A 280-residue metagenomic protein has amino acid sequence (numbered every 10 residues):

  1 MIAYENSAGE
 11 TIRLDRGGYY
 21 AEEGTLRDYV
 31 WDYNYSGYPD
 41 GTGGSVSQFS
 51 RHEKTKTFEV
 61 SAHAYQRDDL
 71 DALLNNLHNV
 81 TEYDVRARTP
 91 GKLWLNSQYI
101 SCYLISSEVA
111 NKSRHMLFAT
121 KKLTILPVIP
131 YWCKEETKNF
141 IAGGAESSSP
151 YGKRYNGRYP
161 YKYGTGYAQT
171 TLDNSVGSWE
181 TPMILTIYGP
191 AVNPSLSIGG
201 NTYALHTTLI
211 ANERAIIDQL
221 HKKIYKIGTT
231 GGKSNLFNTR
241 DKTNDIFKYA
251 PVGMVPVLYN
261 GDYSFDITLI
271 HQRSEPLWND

Functional and structural regions predicted by a protein language model:
M1-E53, Q98-A110: Solvent-exposed edge beta-strands and adjacent loop segments that serve as assembly or binding interfaces
S7, L95, I198-G200: Structural motif
G43-D69, L117-Y131, V255: Oligomerization/assembly interface segments of phage tail-like spikes and tubes
S50-K54, V85-A87, H115-A119, G177-W179 (+2 more regions): Solvent-exposed loop and beta-edge segments used for protein-protein assembly and interaction
S50-R51, K56-T89, I100: Compositionally biased, low-complexity regions
A87-K134: Short beta-strand and beta-hairpin "edge-sheet" elements
C133-I141: Short, charged, solvent-exposed linker or helix-capping segments at domain edges/interfaces that act as flexible hinges
F140-D280: Intrinsically disordered, low-complexity segments enriched in serine, threonine, and glycine
